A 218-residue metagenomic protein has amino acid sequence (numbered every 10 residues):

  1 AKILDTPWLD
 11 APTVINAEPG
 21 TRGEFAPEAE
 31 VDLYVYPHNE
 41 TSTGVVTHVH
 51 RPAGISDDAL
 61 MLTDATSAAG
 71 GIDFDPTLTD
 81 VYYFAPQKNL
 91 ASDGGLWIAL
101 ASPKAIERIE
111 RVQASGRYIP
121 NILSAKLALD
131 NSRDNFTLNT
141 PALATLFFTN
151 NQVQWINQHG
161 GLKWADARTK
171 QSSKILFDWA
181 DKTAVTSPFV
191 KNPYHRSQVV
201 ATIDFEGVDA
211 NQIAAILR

Functional and structural regions predicted by a protein language model:
A1-L4: Substrate-binding/gating loop at the entrance of the active-site cleft, primarily in PLP-dependent aminotransferase-like
D10-T66, V81: Active-site phosphate-binding strand-loop segment of PLP-dependent enzymes
L33, V81, L96-L100, V200-T202: Conserved hydrophobic/aromatic beta-strand scaffold that supports enzyme active sites
G44-V49, G71-T77, D93-L96, R108-V112: A short secondary-structure junction signal
P76-Q87: Conserved active-site segment immediately N-terminal to the catalytic lysine that forms the internal aldimine
Q87-F177: Active-site C-terminal subdomain of aminotransferase-like
W155, I175, W179-T183, Q212-I216: Generic non-transmembrane alpha-helical segments
S187-I216: Conserved PLP-binding catalytic core of the aspartate aminotransferase-like
